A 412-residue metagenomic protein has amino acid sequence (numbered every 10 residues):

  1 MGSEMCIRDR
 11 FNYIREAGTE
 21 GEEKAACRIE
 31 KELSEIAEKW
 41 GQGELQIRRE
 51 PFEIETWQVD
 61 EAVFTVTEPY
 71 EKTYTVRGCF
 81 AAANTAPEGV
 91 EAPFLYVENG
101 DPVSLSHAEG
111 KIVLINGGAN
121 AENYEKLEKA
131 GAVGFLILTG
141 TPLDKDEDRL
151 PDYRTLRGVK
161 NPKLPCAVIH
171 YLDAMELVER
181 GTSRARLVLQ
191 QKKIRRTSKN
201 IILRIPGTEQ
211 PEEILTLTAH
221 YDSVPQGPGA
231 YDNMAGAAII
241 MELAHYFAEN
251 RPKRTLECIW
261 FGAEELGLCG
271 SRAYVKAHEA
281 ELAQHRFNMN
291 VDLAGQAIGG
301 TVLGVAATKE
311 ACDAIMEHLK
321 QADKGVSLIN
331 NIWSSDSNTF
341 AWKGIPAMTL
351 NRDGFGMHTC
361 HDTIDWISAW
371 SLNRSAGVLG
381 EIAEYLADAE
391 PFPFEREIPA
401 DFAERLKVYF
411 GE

Functional and structural regions predicted by a protein language model:
M1-I7: Short, small-residue-biased leader/transition segments that mark boundaries at the very start of proteins
D9-E109: Noncatalytic luminal/extracellular "stalk/propeptide" segments of secretory-pathway proteins
R10-E20, Y96, V113-G118, N123-Y124 (+6 more regions): Second-shell loop/turn segments in exported
K24-E32, E122, K126, D173-E176 (+9 more regions): Extracytoplasmic/secreted proteins, especially bacterial periplasmic and envelope-associated proteins
Y74-V159, K163-P165, V326: Extracellular/luminal Protease-associated
V76-P102, Y153-A230, E242-H245, E249 (+1 more regions): Soluble metallo-hydrolase cores and metallopeptidase-like ectodomains found primarily in the secretory/periplasmic
C166, P225, F261-F355, C360: Metal-dependent peptidase/peptidase-like ectodomains
H245, G356-E412: His/Asp/Glu-rich mid-to-C-terminal helical/loop segments that flank catalytic regions of hydrolases
